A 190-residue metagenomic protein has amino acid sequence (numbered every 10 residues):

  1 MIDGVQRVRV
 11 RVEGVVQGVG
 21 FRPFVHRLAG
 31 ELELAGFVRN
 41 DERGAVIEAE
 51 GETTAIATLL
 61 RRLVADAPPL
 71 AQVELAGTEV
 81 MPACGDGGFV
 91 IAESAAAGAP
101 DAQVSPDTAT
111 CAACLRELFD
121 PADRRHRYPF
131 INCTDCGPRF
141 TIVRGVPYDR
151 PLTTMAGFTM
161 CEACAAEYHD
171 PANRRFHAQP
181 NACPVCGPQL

Functional and structural regions predicted by a protein language model:
M1-Q189: Intrinsically disordered, low-complexity, mixed-charge
